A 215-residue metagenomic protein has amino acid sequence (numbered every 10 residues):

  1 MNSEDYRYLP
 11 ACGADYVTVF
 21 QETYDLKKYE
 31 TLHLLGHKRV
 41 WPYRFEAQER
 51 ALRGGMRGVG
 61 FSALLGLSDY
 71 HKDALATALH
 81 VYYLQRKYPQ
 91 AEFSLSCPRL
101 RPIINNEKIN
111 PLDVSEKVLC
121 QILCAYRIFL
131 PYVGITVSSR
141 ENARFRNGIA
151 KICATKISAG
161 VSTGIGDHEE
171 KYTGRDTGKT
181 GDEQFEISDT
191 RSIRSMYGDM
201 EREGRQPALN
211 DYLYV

Functional and structural regions predicted by a protein language model:
M1, L34-G36, A47-D73, S96-L112 (+1 more regions): Conserved strand-turn element in the central/C-terminal portion of the radical SAM core barrel that lines
M1-L52, R57-F61, P89-S96: Core AdoMet radical
N2, W41-R44, A74-T77, L119 (+1 more regions): Aromatic/hydrophobic pocket-lining residues that form the small-molecule binding cavity in soluble enzyme cores
N2-A11, R57, L67-Y82, N142-I152: Catalytic cores of alpha/beta
A14, L35-H37, A78, C153-A154 (+1 more regions): Short, hinge-like loop/turn segments at secondary-structure boundaries
V19, A51, V81, Y126 (+1 more regions): Conserved, mostly hydrophobic/aromatic
L26, S68, G166-D167: Generic structural signal for helix capping and beta-alpha/helix-loop junctions
L75, R86-V215: Auxiliary Fe-S-binding modules of radical SAM enzymes
